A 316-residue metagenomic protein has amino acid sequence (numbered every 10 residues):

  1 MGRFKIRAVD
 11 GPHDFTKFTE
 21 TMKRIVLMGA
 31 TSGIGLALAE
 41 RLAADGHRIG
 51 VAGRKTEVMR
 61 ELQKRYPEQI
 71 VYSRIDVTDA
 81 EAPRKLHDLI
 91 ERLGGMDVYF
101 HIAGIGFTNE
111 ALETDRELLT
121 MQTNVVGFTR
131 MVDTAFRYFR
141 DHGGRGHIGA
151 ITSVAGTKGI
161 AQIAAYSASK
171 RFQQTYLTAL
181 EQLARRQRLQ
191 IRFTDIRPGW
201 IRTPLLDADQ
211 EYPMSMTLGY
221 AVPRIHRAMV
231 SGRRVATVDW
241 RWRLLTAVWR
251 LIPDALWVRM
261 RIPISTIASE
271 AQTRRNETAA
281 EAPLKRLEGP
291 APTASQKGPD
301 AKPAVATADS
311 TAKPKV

Functional and structural regions predicted by a protein language model:
T31-S32: Conserved glycine-rich cofactor-binding loop
L36, Q182-W242: SDR active-site lid
Y66-E81: Rossmann-fold cofactor-recognition segment
I102-T108: Conserved NAD(P)H cofactor-binding loop of Rossmann-fold oxidoreductase domains
N109-Q122: Short alpha-helical oligomerization interface
V132, S169: Active-site helix of classical SDR
S153: Residue(s) in the substrate-gating loop at a strand-loop-helix junction that position the organic substrate next
